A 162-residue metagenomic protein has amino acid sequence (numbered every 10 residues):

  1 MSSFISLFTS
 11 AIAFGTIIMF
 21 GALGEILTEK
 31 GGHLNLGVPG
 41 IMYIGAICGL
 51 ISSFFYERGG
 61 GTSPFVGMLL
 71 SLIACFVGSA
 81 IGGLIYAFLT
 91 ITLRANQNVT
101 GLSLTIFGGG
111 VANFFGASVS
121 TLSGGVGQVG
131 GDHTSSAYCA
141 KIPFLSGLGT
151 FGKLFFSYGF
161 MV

Functional and structural regions predicted by a protein language model:
M1-G21, L34, C48, E57-I73: Membrane-interfacial amphipathic/re-entrant helices at transmembrane-helix boundaries
G15-G24, G40-I47, A80-L84: Hydrophobic alpha-helical segments embedded in the membrane of multi-pass proteins
L23, G32, V38-I41, S120 (+1 more regions): Short capping/connector residues at structural and topological boundaries
I26-C48, L69, I91-L104: Short, non-helical or kinked segments that cap or interrupt transmembrane helices
I26-H33, R58-T62, A95, S118-G125: Transmembrane helix-loop junctions in multipass membrane proteins, especially transporters and channels
L27, I51, F55, L84 (+2 more regions): Membrane-interface helix caps of multi-pass small-molecule transporters
G61-V111: Alpha-helical transmembrane segments within multi-pass membrane transporters and channels
G108-V162: Transmembrane helix-bundle core of multi-pass membrane transporters and related energy-transducing complexes
